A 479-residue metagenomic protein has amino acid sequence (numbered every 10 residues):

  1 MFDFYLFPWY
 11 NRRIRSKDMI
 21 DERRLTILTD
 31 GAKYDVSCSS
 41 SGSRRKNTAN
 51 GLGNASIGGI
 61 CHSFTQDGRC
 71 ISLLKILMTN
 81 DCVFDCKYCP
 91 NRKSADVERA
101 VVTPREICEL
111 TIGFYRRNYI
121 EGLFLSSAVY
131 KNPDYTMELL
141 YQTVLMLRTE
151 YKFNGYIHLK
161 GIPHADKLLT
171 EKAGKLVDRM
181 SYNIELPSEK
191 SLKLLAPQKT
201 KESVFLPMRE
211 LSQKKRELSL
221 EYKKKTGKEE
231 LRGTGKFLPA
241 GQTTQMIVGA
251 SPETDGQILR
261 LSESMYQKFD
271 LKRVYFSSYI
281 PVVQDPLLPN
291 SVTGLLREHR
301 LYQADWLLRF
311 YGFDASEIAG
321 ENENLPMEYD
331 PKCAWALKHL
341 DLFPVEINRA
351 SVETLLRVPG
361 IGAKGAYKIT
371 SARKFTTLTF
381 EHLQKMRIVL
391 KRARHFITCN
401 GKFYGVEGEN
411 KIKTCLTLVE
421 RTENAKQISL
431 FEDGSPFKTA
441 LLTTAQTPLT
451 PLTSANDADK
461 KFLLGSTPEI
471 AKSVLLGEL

Functional and structural regions predicted by a protein language model:
M1-D81, V389-L390, I397, G405-R421 (+2 more regions): Flexible, acidic/Gly-rich N-terminal and inter-domain linker regions that tether and position cofactor-handling modules
F2-F84, Y88-T244, A250-P252, M265 (+1 more regions): Conserved Radical SAM active-site core
K193, S203-L211, G249-P331: A structural motif corresponding to the C-terminal lobe/cap of the Radical SAM core domain
L287-L356, R392-G434, A440-L441: Long, highly charged, low-complexity intrinsically disordered interaction regions that mediate electrostatic DNA/RNA
A372-R373: Residue-level signature of tetratricopeptide-repeat
T376-F380: Short, basic-rich loop-to-helix N-cap that marks the start of a DNA-contacting helix
